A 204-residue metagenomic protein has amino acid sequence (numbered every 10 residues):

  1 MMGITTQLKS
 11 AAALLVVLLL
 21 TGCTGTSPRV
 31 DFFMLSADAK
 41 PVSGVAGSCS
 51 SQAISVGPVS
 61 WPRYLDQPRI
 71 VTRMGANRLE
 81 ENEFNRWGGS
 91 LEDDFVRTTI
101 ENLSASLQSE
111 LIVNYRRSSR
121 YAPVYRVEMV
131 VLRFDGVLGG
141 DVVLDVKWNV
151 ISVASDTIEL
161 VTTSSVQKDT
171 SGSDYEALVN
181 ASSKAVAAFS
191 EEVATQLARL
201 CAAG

Functional and structural regions predicted by a protein language model:
M2-A12: Bacterial N-terminal signal peptides that target proteins for export
A13-V17: Hydrophobic helical h-region of N-terminal Sec-dependent signal peptides in bacterial secretory/periplasmic proteins
L19-G22: C-terminal motif of bacterial Sec signal peptides marking the signal peptidase cleavage site
T24-F32, S36-G44, Q167-G204: C-terminal/domain-edge helix-coil "capping" segments
T24-S43, C49, S106-T157, S171: Surface-exposed short loop/turn segments
S51-Y121: N-terminal segment of the mature soluble domain
R78-G88, A154-A188: Short secondary-structure boundary motifs at beta->alpha junctions and helix caps
